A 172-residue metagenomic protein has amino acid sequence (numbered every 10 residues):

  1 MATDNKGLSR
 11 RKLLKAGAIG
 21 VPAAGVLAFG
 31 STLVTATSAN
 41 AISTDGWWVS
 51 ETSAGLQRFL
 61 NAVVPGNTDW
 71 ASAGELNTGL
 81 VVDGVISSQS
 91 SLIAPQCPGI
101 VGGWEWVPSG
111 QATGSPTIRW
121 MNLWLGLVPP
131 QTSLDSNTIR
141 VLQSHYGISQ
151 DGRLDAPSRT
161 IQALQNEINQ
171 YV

Functional and structural regions predicted by a protein language model:
A2-V172: Cell-envelope/ECM-targeting effectors and their regulatory/trafficking segments
